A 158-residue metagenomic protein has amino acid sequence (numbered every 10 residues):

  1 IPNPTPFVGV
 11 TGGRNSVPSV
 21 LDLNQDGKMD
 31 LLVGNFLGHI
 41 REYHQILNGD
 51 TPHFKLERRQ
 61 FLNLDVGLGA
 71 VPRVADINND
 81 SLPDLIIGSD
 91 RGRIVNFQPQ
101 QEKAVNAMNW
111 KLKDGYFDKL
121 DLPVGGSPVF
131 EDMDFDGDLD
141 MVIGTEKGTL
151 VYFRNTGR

Functional and structural regions predicted by a protein language model:
I1-G13, H44-G67, Q98-P123, T156-R158: Blade-edge motifs of beta-propeller repeat domains
N15, L37, G69, L82 (+2 more regions): Extracellular structured ligand-interaction cores
S16-L23, A70-I77, G126-M133: Beta-propeller blade termini
G27-M29, S81-P83, G137-M141: Glycine-aliphatic tripeptides that mark coil-to-beta-strand junctions in extracellular and membrane proteins
L31-N35, L85-S89, M141-T145: Hydrophobic beta-strand segments that make up the repeating blades of beta-propeller and related beta-repeat
G38-H39, G92-R93, G148-T149: Loop/turn residues immediately N-terminal
M141-T156: Blade-level signature of beta-propeller repeat domains, shared across WD40, Kelch, NHL, RCC1 and BNR/Asp-box propellers
